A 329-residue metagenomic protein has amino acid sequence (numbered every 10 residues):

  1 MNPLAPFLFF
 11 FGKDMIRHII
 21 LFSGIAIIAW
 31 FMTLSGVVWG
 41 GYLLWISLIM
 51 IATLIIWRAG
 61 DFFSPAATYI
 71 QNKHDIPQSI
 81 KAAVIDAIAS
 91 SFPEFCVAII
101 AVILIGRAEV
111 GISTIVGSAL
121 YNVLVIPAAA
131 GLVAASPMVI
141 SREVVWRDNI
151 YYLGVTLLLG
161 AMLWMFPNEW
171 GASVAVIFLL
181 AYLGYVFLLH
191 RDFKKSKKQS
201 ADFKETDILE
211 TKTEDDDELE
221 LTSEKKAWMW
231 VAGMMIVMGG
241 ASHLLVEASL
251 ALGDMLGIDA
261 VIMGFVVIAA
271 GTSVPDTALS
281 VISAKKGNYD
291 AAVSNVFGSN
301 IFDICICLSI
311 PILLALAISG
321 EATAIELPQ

Functional and structural regions predicted by a protein language model:
N2-Q329: Hydrophobic alpha-helical segments, chiefly the membrane-spanning helices and signal/signal-anchor peptides
